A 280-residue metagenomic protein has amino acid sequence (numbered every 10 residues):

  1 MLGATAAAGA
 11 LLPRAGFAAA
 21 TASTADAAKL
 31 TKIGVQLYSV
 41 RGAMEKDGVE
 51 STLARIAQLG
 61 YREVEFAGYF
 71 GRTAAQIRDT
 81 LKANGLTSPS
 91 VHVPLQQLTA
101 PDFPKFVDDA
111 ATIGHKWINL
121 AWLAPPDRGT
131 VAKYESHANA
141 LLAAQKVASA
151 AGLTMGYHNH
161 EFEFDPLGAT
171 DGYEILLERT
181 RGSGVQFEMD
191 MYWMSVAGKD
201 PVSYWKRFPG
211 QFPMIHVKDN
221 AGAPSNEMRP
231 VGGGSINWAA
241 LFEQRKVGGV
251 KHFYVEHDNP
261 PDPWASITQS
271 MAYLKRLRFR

Functional and structural regions predicted by a protein language model:
M1-A20: N-terminal export signals
R14-Y38, G42-K46: C-terminal segment of N-terminal export signals and the immediately downstream linker at the start of the mature
V35, I56, V64, L81 (+7 more regions): Conserved, mostly hydrophobic/aromatic
R41, T52-L53, R62, F164-T170 (+2 more regions): Gly/Pro-rich active-site loop or hairpin
S51-R55, Q76-T80, D102-D109, K133 (+6 more regions): A general structural detector for well-ordered alpha-helical segments in enzyme core domains, enriched
E63, F70, T87-P89, L95-F187 (+3 more regions): Active-site acidic/histidine proton-transfer and metal-coordination neighborhood in alpha/beta enzyme cores
E65-K82: Glycine-rich, proline-tolerant flexible connector loops at the mouths of alpha/beta enzymes
W264-R280: C-terminal helical cap(s) of enzyme catalytic domains, especially alpha/beta-barrels
